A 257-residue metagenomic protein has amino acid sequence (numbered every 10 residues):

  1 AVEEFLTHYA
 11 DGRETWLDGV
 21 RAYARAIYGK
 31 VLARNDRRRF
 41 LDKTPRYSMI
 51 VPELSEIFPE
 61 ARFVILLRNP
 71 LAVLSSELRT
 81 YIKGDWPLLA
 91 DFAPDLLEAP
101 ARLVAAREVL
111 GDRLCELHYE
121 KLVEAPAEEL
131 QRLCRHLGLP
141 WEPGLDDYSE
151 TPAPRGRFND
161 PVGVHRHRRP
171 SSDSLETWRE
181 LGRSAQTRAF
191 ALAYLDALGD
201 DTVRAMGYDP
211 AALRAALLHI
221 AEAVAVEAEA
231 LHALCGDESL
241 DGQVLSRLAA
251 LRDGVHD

Functional and structural regions predicted by a protein language model:
A1-D42, Y47, S172, Y194 (+1 more regions): PAPS-dependent sulfation machinery
H8-G12, H118, E142, S184-T187: Alpha-helix initiation/capping motif
Y9, R39, P87-L88, H118 (+1 more regions): Residue-level detector of alpha-helix boundaries and kinks
W16-R34, S48-M49, E53, I57 (+1 more regions): PAPS-dependent sulfotransferase catalytic domain
V104-R107, R135, L139-D257: PAPS-dependent sulfotransferases, especially Golgi type II membrane carbohydrate sulfotransferases
